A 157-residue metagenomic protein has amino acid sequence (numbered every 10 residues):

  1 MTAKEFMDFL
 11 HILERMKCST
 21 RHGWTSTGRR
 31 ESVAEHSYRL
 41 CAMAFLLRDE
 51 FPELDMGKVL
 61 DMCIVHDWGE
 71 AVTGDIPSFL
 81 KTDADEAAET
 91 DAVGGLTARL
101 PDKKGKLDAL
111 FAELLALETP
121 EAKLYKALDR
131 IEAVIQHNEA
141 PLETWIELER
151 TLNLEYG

Functional and structural regions predicted by a protein language model:
M1-G157: Alpha-helical, largely C-terminal catalytic domains that coordinate divalent metal ions via clustered Asp/Glu/His
